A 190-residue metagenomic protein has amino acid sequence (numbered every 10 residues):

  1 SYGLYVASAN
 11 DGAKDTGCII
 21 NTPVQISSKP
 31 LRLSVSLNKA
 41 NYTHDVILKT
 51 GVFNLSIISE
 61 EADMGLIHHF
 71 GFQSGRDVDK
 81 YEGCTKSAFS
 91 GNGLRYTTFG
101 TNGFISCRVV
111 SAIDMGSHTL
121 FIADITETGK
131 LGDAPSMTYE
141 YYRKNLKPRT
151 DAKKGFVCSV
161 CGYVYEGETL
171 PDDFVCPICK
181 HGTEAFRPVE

Functional and structural regions predicted by a protein language model:
S1-G155, V160, Y165: Basic, polyanion-binding surface patches
T22, K180-T183: Extracellular/secretory pathway and lumenal proteins
K154, R187-E190: Intrinsically disordered, low-complexity segments
V157, V175-I178: The −1 position to Zn-ligating cysteines in a subset of zinc-ribbon hairpins
V164-E168, T183-P188: Short, non-ligating residues that shape and space the ligands of small metal-coordination modules and catalytic
G167-V175: Short linker/helix segments within small regulatory modules
